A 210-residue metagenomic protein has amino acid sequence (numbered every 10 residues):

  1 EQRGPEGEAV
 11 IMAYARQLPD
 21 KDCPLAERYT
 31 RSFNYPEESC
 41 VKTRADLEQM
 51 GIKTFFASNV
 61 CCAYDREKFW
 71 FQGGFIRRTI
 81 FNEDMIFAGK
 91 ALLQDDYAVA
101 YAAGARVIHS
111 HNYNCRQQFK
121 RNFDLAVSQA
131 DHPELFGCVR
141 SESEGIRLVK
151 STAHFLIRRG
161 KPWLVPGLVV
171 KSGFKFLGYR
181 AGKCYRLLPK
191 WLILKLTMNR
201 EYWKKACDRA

Functional and structural regions predicted by a protein language model:
E1-Y29: Conserved donor NDP-sugar-binding/catalytic core segment of glycosyltransferases
A15-R16, S32-T54: Short, flexible, basic/aromatic active-site loop/helix in glycosyltransferases
T43-E67, T79-I80, Q129, P133: A recurrent flexible, glycine/aromatic-enriched loop bordering the glycosyltransferase active site that acts as
E67-F71, R106: Short, well-ordered alpha-helical scaffold segment located in the soluble/lumenal catalytic or ligand-binding core
I80-F87: Acidic donor-binding loop at a coil-to-helix junction in glycosyltransferase catalytic cores that engages
A91-L92: Hydrophobic residues within well-ordered alpha-helices
V99, A105-G178: Active-site-adjacent helix/loop segment of glycosyltransferases that harbors family-specific signature motifs
P166-A210: Membrane-interface aromatic/basic loop that binds lipid-linked glycans or pyrophosphate carriers, typified by
